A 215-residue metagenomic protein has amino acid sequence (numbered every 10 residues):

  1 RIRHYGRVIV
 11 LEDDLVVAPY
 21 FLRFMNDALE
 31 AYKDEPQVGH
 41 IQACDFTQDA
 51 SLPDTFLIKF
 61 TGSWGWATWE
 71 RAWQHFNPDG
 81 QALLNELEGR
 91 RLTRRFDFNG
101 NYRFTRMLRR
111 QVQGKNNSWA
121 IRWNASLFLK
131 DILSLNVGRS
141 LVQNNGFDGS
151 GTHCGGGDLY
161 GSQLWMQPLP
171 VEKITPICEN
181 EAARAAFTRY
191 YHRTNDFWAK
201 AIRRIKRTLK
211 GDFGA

Functional and structural regions predicted by a protein language model:
R1-V10, L15-A215: An acidic/histidine-cluster motif and surrounding catalytic segment that typifies divalent-metal-assisted enzyme active
